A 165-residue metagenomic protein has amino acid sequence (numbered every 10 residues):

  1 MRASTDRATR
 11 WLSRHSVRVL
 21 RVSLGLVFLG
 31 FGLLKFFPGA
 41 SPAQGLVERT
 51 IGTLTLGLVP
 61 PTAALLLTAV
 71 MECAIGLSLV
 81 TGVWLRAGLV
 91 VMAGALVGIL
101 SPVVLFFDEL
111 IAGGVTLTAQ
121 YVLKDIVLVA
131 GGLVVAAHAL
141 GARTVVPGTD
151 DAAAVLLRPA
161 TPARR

Functional and structural regions predicted by a protein language model:
M1-A74, S78-R165: Membrane-interface extramembranous regions
